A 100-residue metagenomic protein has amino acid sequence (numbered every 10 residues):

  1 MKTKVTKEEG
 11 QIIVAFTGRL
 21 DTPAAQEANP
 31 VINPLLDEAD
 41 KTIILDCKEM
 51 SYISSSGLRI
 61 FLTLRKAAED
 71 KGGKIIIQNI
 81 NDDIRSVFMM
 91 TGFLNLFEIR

Functional and structural regions predicted by a protein language model:
M1-A15: Short beta-strand/loop segment at the start of cytosolic alpha/beta domains
T22-L96: Amphipathic alpha-helical interaction surfaces in cytosolic regulatory modules
E98-R100: Short acidic-hydrophobic, aromatic-tinged amphipathic segments that line or gate anion-handling sites
